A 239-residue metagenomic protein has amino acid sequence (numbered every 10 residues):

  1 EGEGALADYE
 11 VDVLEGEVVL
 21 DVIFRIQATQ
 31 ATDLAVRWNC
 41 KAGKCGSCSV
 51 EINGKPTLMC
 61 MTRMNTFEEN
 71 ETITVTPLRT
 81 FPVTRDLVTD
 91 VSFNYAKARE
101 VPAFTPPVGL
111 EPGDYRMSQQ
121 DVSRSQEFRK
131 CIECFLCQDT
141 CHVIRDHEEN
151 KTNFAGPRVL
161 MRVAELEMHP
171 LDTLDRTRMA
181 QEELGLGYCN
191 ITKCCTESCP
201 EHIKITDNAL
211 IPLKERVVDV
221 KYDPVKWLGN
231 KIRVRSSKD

Functional and structural regions predicted by a protein language model:
E1-D12: Eukaryote-biased recognition of intrinsically disordered, low-complexity regulatory segments
L6, A28-A31: Beta-strand-dominated extracellular/periplasmic modules and repeats in secreted or surface-exposed proteins
D12, E51-G54: Short strand-turn-strand beta-turns centered on an Asx-Gly dipeptide
E17-T29, T76-D239: Ferredoxin-type iron-sulfur electron-transfer modules in oxidoreductases and energy-metabolism complexes
A31-R37: Active-site phosphate-binding and catalytic loops of NTP-dependent enzymes
C40-C48: Short, structured protein-protein interaction patches enriched in aromatics and acidic/basic residues, typified by
R63-M64: A generic structural motif
